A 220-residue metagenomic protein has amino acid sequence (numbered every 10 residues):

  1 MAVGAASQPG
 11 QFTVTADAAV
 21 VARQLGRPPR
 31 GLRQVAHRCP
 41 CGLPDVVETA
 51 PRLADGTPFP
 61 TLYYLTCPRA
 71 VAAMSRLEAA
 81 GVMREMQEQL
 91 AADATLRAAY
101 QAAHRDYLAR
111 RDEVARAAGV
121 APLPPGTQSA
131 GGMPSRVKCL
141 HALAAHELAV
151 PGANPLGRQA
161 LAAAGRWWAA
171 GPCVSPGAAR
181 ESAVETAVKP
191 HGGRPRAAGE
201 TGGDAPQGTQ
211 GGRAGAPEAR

Functional and structural regions predicted by a protein language model:
A2-R196, P217-R220: Preference for intrinsically disordered or flexible, low-complexity segments and adjacent hinge/connector residues
P206-Q207: Compositionally biased, intrinsically disordered low-complexity segments enriched in Pro/Arg/Gln/His
